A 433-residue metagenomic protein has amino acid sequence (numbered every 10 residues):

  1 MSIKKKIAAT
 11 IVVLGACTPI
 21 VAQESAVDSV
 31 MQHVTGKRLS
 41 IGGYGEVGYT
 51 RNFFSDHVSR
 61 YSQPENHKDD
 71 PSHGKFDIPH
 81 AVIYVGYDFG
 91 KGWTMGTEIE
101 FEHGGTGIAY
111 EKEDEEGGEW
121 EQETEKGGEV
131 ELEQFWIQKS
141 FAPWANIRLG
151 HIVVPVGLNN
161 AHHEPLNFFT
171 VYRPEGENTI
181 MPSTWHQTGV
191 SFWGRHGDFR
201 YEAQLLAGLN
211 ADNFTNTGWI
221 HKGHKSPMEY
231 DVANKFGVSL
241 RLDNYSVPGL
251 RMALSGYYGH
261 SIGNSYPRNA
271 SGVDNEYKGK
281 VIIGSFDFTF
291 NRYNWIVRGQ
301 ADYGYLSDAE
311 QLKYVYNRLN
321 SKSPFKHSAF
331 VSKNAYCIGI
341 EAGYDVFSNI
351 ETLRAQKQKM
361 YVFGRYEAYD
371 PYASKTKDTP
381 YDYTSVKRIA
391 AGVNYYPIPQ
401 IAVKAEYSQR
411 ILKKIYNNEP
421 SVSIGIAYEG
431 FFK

Functional and structural regions predicted by a protein language model:
I3-R60: N-terminal periplasmic/intermembrane-space "pro-region" immediately following the signal or transit peptide
V12, A22, H57-S59, E111-K112 (+4 more regions): Short, glycine/charged-enriched secondary-structure capping and boundary segments
Q32-F53, P71-A211, N234-S239, D243-M252 (+4 more regions): Outer membrane beta-barrel
F54-S59, H67-D70, W120-E125, F135-Q138 (+1 more regions): Outer-membrane beta-barrel pore domains
S59-H67, D114, L166-P174, I220-G223 (+2 more regions): Short glycine/proline- and charge-enriched loop/turn segments that cap or connect secondary-structure elements
E123-T124, E177-T179, K225-E229, S328: Active-site rim elements
S183, E229-F236, E276-K280: Active-site glycine- and acidic-residue-rich loops that bind and position anionic ligands or nucleotide-like cofactors
N213, G218-S265: Loop-centered beta-sheet repeat module
